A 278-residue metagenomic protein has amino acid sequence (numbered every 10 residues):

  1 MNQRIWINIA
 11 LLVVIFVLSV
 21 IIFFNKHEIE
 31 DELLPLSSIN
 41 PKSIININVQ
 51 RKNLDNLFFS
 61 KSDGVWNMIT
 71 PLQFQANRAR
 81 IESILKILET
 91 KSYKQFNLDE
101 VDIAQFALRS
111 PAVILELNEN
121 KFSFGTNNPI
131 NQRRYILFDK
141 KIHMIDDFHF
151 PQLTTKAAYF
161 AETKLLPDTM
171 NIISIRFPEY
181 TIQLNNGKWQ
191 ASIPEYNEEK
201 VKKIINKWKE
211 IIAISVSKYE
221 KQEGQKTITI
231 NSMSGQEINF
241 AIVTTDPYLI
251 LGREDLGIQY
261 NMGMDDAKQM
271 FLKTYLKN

Functional and structural regions predicted by a protein language model:
M1-N278: A short-motif feature that recognizes glycine-rich, charge-decorated loops that bind or process nucleotide phosphates
